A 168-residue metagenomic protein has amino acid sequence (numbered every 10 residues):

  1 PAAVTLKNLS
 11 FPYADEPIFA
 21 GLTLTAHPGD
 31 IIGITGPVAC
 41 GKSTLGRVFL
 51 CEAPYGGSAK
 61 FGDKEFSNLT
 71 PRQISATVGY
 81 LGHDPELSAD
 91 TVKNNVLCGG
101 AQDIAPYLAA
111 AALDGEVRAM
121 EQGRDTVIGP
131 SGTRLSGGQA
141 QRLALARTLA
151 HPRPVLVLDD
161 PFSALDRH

Functional and structural regions predicted by a protein language model:
V4, F19-G21: Conserved structural motif at the start of ABC-family nucleotide-binding domains
T35-P37: The feature captures the beta-strand-to-loop junction immediately N-terminal to the Walker
F49-C51: Helix-to-loop junction immediately C-terminal to a conserved catalytic motif
P54-F66, I74: Conserved ABC transporter NBD signature motif
Y55, D114-L143, P152-P154, P161 (+1 more regions): ABC-fold ATPase nucleotide-binding domain signature/coupling loops
P85-V127, P152-P154: Conserved "ABC signature" C-loop
